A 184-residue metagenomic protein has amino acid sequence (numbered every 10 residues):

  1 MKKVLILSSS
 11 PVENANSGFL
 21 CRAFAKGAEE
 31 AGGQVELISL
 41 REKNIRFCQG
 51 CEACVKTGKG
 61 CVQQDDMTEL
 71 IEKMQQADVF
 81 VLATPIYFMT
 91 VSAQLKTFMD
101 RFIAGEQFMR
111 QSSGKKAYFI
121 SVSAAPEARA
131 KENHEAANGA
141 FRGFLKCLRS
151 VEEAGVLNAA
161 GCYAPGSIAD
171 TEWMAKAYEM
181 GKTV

Functional and structural regions predicted by a protein language model:
M1-F108, G161-V184: N-terminal beta1-alpha1-beta2 submodule of the flavodoxin-like/Rossmannoid cofactor-binding fold
A83, I120-S121, N158: Short beta-strand segments
A93-Q94, Q107-A154: Short, glycine-/small-residue-rich phosphate/pyrophosphate-handling segment
A154-A160: Beta-strand-loop-alpha "switch" segments that mediate conformational coupling across diverse proteins
